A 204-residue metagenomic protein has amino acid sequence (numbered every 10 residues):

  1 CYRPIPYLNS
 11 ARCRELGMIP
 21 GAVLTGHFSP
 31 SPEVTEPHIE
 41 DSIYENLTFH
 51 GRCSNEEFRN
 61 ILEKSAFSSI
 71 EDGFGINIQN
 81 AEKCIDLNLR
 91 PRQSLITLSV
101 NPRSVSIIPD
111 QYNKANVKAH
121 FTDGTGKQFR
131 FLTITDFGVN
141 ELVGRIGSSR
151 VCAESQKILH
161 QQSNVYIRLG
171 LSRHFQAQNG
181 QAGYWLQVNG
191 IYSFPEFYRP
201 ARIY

Functional and structural regions predicted by a protein language model:
C1-G26: N-terminal ordered "arm"
I19-A22, H27-S99, Q111, A115-Y204: OB-fold/S1-family single-stranded nucleic acid-binding modules
V105-I107: Solvent-exposed helix/loop surface patches that form functional interfaces
